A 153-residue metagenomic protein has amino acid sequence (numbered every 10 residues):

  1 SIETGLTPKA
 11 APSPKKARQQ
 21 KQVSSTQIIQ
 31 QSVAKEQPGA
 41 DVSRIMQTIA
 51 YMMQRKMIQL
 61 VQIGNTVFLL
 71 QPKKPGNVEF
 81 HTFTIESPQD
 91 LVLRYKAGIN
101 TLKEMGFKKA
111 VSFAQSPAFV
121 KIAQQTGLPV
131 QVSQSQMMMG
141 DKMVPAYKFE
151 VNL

Functional and structural regions predicted by a protein language model:
I2-G5, P14-T48, N152: Short amphipathic alpha-helix that is part of the acyltransferase structural core
G39-A50, T101, V111-Q115, Q131: Recognition helices and adjacent regulatory flanks at domain boundaries
R55-P88: Conserved donor-binding loop and adjoining core beta-sheet/short helix segment in diverse acyl/aminoacyl transferases
Q59, V78, K142-F149: Short beta-strand micro-motifs in enzyme catalytic cores
P75-G127: Acyl-donor binding region in acyl/amide transferases
F83, E150-N152: Solvent-exposed residues in well-ordered beta-strands and their adjoining turns, especially edge/terminal strands
P129-Y147: Conserved catalytic-core motifs of GNAT/GCN5-like acyltransferases
